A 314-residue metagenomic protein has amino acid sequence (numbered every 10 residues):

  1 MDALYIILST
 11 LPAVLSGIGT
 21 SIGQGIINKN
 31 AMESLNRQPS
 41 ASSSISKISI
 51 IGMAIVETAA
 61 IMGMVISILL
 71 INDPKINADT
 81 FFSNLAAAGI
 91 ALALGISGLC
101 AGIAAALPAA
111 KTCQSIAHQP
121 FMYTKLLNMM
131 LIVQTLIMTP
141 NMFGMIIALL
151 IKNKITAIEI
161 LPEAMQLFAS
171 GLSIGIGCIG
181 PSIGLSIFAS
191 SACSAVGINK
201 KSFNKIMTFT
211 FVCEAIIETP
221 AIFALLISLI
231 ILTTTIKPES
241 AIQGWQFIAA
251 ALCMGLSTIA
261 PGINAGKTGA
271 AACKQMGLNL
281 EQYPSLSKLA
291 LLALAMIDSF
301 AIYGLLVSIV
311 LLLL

Functional and structural regions predicted by a protein language model:
M1-L314: Hydrophobic, small-residue-rich transmembrane alpha-helices and their short perimembrane loops in multi-pass membrane
